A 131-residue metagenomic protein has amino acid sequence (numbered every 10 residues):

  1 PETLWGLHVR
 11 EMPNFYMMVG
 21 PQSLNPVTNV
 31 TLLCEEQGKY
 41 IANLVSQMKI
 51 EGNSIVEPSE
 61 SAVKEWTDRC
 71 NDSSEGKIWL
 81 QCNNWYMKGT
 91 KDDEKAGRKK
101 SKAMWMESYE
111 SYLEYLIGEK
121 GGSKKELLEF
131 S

Functional and structural regions predicted by a protein language model:
E2-T3, Y16-S131: C-terminal, flexible cofactor-proximal segment of oxidoreductases
W5-E11: Short glycine/proline-enriched loop/turn "hinge" motifs that connect secondary-structure elements and lie
